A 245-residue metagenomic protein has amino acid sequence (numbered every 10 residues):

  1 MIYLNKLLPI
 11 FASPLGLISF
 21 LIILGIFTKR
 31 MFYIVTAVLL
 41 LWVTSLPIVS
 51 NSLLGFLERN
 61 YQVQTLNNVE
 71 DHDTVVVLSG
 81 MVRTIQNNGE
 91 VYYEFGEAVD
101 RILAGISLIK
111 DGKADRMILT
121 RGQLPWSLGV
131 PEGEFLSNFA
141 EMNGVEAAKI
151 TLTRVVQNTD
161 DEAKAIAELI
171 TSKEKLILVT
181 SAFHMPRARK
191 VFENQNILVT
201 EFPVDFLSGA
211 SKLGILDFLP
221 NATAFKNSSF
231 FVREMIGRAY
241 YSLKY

Functional and structural regions predicted by a protein language model:
M1-F27: Membrane-embedded alpha-helical segments of integral membrane proteins
Y3-L8, V49, L53-L57, S228 (+1 more regions): Hydrophobic alpha-helical segments of integral membrane proteins, encompassing both true transmembrane helices
L4-L8, K29-F32, L124, N221-S228 (+1 more regions): Structural motif marking the loop-to-transmembrane transition
L24-M31, S45: Structural signal for the C-terminal ends of transmembrane alpha-helices and the immediately following loop
Y33-P47: Hydrophobic membrane-insertion alpha-helices, especially the h-region of bacterial N-terminal signal peptides
P47, N51-A222: A structural signal for short, hydrophobic/glycine-enriched beta-strand patches
S211-L216, K226-Y245: Extracytoplasmic/luminal low-complexity segments enriched in Pro/Gly and acidic/polar residues that act as flexible
